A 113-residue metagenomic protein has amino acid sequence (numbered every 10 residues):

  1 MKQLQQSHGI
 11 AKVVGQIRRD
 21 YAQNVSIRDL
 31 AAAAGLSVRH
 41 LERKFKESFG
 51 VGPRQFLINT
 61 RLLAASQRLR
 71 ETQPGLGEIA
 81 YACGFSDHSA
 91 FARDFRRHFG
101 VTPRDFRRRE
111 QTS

Functional and structural regions predicted by a protein language model:
M1-Q16, R28, A32-A33, H40-E42: An amphipathic alpha-helical interaction segment
G15-R19, Q23-R28, L36, E47-S86 (+1 more regions): Terminal helix-turn-helix DNA-binding modules in bacterial transcription factors
R39, S89, R104: Key DNA-contact positions within bacterial/archaeal DNA-binding proteins
L41-F45, A90-F91, F95: Short hydrophobic/aromatic patch on the recognition helix
G50, G84, F95-R96, G100-P103: Conserved phosphate-binding and hydrolysis motifs of nucleotide-dependent enzymes
P74, I79, F91-R93, T102: General N-terminal targeting signals
